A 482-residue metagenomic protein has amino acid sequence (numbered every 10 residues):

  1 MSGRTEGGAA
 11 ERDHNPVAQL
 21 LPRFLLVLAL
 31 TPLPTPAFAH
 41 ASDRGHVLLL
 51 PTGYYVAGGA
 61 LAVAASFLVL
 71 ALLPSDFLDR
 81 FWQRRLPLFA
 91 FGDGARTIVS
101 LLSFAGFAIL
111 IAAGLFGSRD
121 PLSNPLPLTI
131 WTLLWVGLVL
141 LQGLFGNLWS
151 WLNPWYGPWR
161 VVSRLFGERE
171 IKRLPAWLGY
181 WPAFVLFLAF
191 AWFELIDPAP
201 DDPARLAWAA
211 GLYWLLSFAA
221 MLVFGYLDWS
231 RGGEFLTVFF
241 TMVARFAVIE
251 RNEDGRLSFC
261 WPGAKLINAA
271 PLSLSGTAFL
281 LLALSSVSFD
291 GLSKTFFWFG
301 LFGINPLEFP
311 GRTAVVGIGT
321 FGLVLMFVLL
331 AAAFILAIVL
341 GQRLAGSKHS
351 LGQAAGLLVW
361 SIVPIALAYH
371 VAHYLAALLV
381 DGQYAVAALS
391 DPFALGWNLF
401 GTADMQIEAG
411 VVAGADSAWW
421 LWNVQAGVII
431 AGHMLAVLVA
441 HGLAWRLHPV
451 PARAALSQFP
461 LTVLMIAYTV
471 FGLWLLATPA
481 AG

Functional and structural regions predicted by a protein language model:
N15-A39: N-terminal secretory/membrane targeting signals
A39, Y55-C260, F289: Transmembrane-helix bundle segments that line or gate the permeation/cavity pathway in multi-pass membrane proteins
S42-G58, D120-W131, L266-I267, I304-F321 (+1 more regions): Membrane-interface segments at the starts/ends of alpha-helical transmembrane spans
R164-A366, A376-L379, Q383: Long, contiguous internal "core" modules enriched in hydrophobic/ aromatic residues
G179-Y180, V315-L330, G401-G432: Hydrophobic alpha-helical transmembrane segments
H349-L421: C-terminal structural cap/anchor segments
A440-L464: Interfacial loop-to-transmembrane junctions
G472-G482: Juxtamembrane boundary at the C-terminal end of a transmembrane helix
